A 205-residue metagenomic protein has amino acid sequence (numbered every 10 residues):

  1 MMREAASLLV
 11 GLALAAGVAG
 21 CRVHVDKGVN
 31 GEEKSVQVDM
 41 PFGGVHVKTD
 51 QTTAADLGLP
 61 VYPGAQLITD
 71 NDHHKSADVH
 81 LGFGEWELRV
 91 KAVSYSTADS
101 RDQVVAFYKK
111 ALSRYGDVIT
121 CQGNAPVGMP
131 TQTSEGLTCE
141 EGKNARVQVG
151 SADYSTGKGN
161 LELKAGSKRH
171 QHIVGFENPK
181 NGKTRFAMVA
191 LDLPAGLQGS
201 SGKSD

Functional and structural regions predicted by a protein language model:
M1-A19: Sec-dependent bacterial lipoprotein signal peptides
C21-D205: An acidic-aromatic pocket/loop used at catalytic or ligand-binding sites
